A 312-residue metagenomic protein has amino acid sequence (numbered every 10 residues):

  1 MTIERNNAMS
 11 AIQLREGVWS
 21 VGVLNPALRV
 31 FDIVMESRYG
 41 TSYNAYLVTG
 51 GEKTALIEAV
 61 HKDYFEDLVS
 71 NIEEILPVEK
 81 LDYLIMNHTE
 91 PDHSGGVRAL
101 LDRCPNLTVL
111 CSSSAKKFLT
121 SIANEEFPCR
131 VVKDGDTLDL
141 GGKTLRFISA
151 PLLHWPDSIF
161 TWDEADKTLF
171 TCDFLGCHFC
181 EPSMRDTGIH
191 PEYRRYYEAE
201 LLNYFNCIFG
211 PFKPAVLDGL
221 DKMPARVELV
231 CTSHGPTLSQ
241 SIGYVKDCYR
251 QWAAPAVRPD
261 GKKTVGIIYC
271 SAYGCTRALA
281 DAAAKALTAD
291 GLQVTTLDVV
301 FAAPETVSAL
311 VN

Functional and structural regions predicted by a protein language model:
A11-E74, F160-D163, K167-T171, T276: Conserved beta-strand hairpin/beta-sheet module of binuclear metal-dependent hydrolase folds, prominently
I12-E16, L110-S158, F212-D218: Metallo-beta-lactamase
V21, T171, S233, I268-C270: Short hydrophobic segments within beta-strands
T54, T144-Q240: Metallo-beta-lactamase
I57-A59, L81-T89, V109-S112, L169-C172 (+1 more regions): Active-site neighborhood of phospho(di)ester-bond hydrolases with catalytic His/Asp-centered motifs
D63-L110: Active-site metal-binding motif and surrounding structural segment of the metallo-beta-lactamase
E90-D92, K116, V299-E305: Short acidic loop-to-helix transition motifs that present clustered carboxylates
I242-N312: N-terminal beta1-alpha1-beta2 submodule of the flavodoxin-like/Rossmannoid cofactor-binding fold
